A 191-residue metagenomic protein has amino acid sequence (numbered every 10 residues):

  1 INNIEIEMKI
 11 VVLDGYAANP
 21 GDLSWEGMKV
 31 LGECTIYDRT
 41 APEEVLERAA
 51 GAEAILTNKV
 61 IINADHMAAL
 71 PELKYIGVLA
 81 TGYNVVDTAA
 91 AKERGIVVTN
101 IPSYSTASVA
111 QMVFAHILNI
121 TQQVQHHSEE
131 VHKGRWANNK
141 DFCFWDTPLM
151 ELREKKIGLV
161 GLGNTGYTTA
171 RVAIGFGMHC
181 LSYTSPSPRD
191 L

Functional and structural regions predicted by a protein language model:
I4-A52: N-terminal glycine-/charge-rich "phosphate-binding" loop or analogous flexible N-terminal tail
D38, L79-A80, I96-A107: Short beta->alpha connector loops at strand-helix junctions that form conserved, small/polar/Pro-enriched
V85-R94: Rossmann-fold NAD(P)-binding glycine/threonine-rich loop
R94, P102-K156: Phosphate-binding beta-alpha-beta segment of Rossmann-like dinucleotide-binding domains, i.e., the NAD(P)
L162: Glycine-rich Rossmann-fold phosphate-binding loop(s) that bind the pyrophosphate of adenine dinucleotide cofactors
T165: Hydrophobic/small residue at the entry helix of a nucleotide-binding pocket
Y183-L191: Single conserved hydrophobic/aromatic residue that forms the stacking wall/gate of nucleotide- or nucleobase-binding
